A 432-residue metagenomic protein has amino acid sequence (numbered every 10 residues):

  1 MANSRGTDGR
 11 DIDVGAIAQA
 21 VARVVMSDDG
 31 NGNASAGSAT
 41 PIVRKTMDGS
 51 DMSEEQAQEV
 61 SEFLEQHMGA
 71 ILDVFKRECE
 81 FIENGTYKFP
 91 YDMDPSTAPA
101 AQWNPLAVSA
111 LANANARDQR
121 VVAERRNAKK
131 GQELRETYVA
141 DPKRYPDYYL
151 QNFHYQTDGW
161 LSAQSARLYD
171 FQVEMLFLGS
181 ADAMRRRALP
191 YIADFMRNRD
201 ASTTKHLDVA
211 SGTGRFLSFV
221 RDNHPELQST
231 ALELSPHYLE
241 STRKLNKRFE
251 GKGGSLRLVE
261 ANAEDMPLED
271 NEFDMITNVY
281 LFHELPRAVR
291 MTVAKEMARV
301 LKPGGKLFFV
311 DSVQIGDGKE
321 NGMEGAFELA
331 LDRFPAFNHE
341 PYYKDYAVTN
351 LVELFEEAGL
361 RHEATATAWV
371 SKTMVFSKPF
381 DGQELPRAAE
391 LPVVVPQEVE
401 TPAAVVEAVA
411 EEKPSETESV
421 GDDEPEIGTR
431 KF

Functional and structural regions predicted by a protein language model:
M1-K143: N-terminal accessory segments
L168, G179-S202: Conserved alpha-helix/loop element of class I SAM-dependent methyltransferases that forms part of the SAM/SAH-binding
K205-L207, T213-D265: Class I SAM-dependent methyltransferase SAM/SAH-binding core
E264-I276: A short acidic, Gly/Pro-enriched loop at the edge of an enzyme's catalytic core that lines a small-molecule cofactor
D274-A288: A short SAM/SAH-binding and catalytic strip from SAM-dependent methyltransferases
M291-P303: A short glycine-rich, Lys/Arg-flanked "PGG" loop and its adjoining helix->strand segment in the class I
F308-A358, H362-T373: C-terminal alpha-helical "lid/dimerization" subdomain adjacent to the S-adenosyl-L-methionine
A358-P402, P425-F432: Core SAM-dependent methyltransferase catalytic element
